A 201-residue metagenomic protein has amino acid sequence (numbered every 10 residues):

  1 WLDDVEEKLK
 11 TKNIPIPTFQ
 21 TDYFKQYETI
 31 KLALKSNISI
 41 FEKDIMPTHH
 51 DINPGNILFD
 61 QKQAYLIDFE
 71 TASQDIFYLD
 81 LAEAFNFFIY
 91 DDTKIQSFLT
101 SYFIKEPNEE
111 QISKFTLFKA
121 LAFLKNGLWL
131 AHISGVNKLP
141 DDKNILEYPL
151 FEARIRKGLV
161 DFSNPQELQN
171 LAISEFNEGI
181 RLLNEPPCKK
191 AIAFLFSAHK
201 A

Functional and structural regions predicted by a protein language model:
W1-H50, D60, T100, P107-Q111 (+1 more regions): An alpha-helical support segment within catalytic cores of ATP-dependent transferases
L32-L79, T93, A201: Active-site acidic catalytic loop and adjacent metal/ATP-binding pocket of ATP-dependent phosphoryl transfer enzymes
S36, K143-E147: Short, surface-exposed loop/helix-turn segments at secondary-structure junctions that function as lids/hinges flanking
T71, I89-D91, N144: Juxtamembrane helix-loop transition sites at the ends of transmembrane segments in multi-pass membrane proteins
Y78-E110, A120-L139, E152-S163, L171 (+1 more regions): Active-site activation/catalytic loop segments of kinase-like enzymes and analogous catalytic loops in related
S113-L117: Residue-level signature of transmembrane alpha-helical entry/exit and packing/kink sites in multi-pass membrane
A191-K200: Low-complexity intrinsically disordered segments
